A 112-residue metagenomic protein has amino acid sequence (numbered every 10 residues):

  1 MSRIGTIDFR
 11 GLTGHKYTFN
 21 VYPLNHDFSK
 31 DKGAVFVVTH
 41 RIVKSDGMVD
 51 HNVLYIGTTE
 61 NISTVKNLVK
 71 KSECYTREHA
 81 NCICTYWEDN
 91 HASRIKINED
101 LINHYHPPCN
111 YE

Functional and structural regions predicted by a protein language model:
M1-N67, Y86-I102, P107: GIY-YIG nuclease catalytic motif and its immediate N-terminal context
S63-I83: A broadly used, surface-exposed interaction patch
P108-E112: Short secondary-structure capping/junction motifs at helix and strand boundaries
